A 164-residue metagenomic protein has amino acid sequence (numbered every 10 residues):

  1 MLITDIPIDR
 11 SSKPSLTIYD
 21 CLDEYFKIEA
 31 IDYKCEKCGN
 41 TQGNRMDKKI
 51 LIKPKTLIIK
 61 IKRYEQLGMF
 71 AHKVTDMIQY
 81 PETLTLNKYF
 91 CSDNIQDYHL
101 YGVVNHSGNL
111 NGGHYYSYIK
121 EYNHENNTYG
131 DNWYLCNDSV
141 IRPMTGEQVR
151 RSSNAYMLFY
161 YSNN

Functional and structural regions predicted by a protein language model:
M1-N164: Exposed substrate/partner-binding surface patches
